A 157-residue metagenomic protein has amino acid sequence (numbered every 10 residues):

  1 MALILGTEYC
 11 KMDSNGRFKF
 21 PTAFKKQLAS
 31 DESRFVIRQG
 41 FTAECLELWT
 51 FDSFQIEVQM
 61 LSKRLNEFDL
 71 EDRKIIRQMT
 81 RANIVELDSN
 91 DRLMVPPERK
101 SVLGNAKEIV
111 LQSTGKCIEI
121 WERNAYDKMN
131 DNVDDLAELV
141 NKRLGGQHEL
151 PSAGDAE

Functional and structural regions predicted by a protein language model:
A2-T42: A positional/architectural concept
G16-F20, D91-V95, I118-I120: Short, structured motif recognition centered on aromatic/hydrophobic residues
T22, F51, S89, P97-R99 (+1 more regions): Residues immediately flanking
A29-C45, A82, S101-M129: A short beta-strand-loop micro-motif that forms or neighbors metal/cofactor- and ligand-binding patches at active-site
T42-E44, S53-I56: Short, charged/polar surface micro-motifs in flexible loops or helix N-caps
I56, S62-K100: Short, solvent-exposed interaction modules
N124-E157: Short, Lys/Arg-rich amphipathic alpha-helical interaction segments that bind nucleic acids or acidic protein surfaces
